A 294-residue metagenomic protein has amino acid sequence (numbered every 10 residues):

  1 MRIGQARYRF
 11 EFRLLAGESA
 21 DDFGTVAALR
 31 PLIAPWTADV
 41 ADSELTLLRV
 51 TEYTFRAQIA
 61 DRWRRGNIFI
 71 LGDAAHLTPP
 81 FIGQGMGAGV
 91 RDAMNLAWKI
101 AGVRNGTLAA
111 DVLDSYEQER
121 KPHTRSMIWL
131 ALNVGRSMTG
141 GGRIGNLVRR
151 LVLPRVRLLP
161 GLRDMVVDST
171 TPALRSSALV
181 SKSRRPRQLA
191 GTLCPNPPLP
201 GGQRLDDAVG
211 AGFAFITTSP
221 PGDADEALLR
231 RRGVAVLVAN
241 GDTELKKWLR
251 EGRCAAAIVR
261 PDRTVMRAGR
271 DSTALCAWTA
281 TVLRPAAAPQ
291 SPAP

Functional and structural regions predicted by a protein language model:
M1-V50: Conserved FAD/dinucleotide-binding core of flavoprotein oxidoreductases
P35, V103-P294: Helical substrate-recognition/capping region of FAD-dependent monooxygenase/halogenase enzymes
V50-R56, P195-P200: Short gly/ser/thr-rich secondary-structure transition/capping motifs
I59-R62: Replace "in large, NTP-powered and nucleic-acid-processing enzymes" with "in large, NTP-powered factors and other
R64-P80: Short FAD-binding loop at a beta-strand-to-alpha-helix junction that anchors the flavin cofactor in diverse
I68-D73, A88-N95: Hydrophobic alpha-helical bundles that form the membrane domains of multi-pass transporters
H76-G87, S137-G140: Glycine-rich phosphate/pyrophosphate-binding beta-alpha loops
F81-G83, G87, M94, L113 (+1 more regions): Catalytic cores of eukaryotic secretory-pathway lumenal/extracellular enzymes that build and remodel glycoconjugates
